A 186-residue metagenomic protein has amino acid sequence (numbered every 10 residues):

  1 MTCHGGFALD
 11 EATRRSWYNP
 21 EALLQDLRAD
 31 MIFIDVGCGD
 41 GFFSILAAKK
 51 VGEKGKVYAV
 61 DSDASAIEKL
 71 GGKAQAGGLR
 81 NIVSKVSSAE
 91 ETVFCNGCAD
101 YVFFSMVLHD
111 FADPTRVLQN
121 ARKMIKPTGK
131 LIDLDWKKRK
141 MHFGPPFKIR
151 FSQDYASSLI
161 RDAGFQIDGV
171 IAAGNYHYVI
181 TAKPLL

Functional and structural regions predicted by a protein language model:
C3-A22, F151: Conserved SAM-binding loop and adjacent beta-strand
R14-M31, L46: Conserved alpha-helix/loop element of class I SAM-dependent methyltransferases that forms part of the SAM/SAH-binding
R28-M31, E90-Y101: A short acidic, Gly/Pro-enriched loop at the edge of an enzyme's catalytic core that lines a small-molecule cofactor
I34, D40-E91: Class I SAM-dependent methyltransferase SAM/SAH-binding core
D100-D113: A short SAM/SAH-binding and catalytic strip from SAM-dependent methyltransferases
T115-P127: A short glycine-rich, Lys/Arg-flanked "PGG" loop and its adjoining helix->strand segment in the class I
T128-D135: Conserved beta-strand signature within the Rossmann-like core of class I S-adenosyl-L-methionine
A163, G169-L186: Core SAM-dependent methyltransferase catalytic element
